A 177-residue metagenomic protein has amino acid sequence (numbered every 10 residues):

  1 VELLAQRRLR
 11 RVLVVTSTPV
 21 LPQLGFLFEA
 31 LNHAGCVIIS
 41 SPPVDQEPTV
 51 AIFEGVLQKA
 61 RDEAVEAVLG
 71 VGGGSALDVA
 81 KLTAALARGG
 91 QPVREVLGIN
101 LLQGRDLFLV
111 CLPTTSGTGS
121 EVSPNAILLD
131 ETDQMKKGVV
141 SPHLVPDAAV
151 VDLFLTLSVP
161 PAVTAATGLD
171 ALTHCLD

Functional and structural regions predicted by a protein language model:
V1-A67: ATP/NTP phosphate-donor binding region
T16, S40-P42, L69, V79 (+2 more regions): General beta-strand structural signal in soluble alpha/beta enzymes
P19, D45-P48, S75, P160 (+1 more regions): Catalytic cores of large soluble enzymes that bind and process phosphate-bearing ligands
F26, L57, A76-G89, V122-S123: Short Gly/Thr/Asp-enriched flexible loops that form oxyanion-binding sites at enzyme active sites
F28, I39, E54-L57, K81-A84 (+1 more regions): Predominant activation on well-ordered alpha-helical scaffold segments within soluble catalytic domains
V65-T83, T114-S120: Glycine/serine-rich anion-binding loops at beta->alpha junctions that coordinate negatively charged ligand groups
R88-D177: A glycine/threonine-rich phosphate-anchoring loop and its flanking beta-alpha core in nucleotide/phosphate-binding
